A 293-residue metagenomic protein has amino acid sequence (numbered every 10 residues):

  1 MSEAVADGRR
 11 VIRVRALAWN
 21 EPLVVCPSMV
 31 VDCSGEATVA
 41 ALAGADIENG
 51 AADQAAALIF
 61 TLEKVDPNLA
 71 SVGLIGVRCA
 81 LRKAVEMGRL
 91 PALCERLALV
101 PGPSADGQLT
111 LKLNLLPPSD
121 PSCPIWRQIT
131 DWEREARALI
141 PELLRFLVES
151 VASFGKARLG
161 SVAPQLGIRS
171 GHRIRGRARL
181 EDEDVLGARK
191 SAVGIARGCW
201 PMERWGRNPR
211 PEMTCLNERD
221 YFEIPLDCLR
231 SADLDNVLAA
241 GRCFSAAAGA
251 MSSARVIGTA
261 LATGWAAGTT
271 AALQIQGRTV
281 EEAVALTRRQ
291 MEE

Functional and structural regions predicted by a protein language model:
M1-A4, A18-M29, C33-E292: Flavin (FAD/FMN)-binding glycine-rich loop and adjacent Rossmann-like elements that form
G8-V14: Short, hydrophobic/aromatic-rich segments at coil-to-beta transitions
